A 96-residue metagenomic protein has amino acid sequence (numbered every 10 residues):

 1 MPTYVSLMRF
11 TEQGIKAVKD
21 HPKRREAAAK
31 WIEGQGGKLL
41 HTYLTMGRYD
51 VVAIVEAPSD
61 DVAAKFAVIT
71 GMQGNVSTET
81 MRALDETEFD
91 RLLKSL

Functional and structural regions predicted by a protein language model:
M1-L96: A compositional/biophysical signature of low hydrophobicity enriched in polar/charged and small residues
